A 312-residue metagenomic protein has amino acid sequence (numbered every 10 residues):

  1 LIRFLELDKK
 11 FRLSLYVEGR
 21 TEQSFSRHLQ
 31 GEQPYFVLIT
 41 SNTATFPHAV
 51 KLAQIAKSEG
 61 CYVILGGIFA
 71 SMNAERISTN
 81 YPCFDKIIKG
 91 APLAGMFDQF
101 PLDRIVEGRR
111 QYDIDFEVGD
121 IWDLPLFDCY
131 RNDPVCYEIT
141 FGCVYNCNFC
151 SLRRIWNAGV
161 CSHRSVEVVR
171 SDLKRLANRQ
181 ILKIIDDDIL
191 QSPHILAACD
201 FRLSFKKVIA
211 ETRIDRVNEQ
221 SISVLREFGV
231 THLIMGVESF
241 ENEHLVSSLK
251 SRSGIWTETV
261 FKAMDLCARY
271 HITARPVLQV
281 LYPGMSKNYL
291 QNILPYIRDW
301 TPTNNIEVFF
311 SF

Functional and structural regions predicted by a protein language model:
L1-L176: Acidic, low-complexity intrinsically disordered segments
L5-S14, L176, K262-A274, W300-T303: A structural motif corresponding to the C-terminal end of an alpha-helix and its immediate exit/capping segment
K9, E59-G60, S204, F228 (+2 more regions): Helix C-cap/helix->beta junction micro-motif
L13, V37, V63, L182 (+4 more regions): Hydrophobic/aromatic residues located in beta-strands of well-ordered beta-sheets within soluble catalytic
H28, H48-I55, R76-I77, I195-C199 (+3 more regions): A short acidic, amphipathic alpha-helical/loop segment
M72-A74, Y145, P193, E243-S248 (+2 more regions): Flexible glycine/acidic-rich beta-alpha junction loops that bind and position SAM and/or redox cofactors in anaerobic
R76-Y81, S221, P283-R298: Catalytic cores of alpha/beta
G119-T273, Y282, P295: Radical SAM [4Fe-4S] cluster-binding motif and immediate context
